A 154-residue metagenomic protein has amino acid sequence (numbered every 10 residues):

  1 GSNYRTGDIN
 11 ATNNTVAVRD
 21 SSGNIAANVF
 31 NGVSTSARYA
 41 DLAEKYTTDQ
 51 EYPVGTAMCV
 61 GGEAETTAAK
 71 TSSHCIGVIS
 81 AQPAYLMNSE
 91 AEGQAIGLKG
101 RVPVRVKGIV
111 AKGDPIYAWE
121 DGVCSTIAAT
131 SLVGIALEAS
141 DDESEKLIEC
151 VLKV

Functional and structural regions predicted by a protein language model:
G1-G32: Fibrous stalk/shaft segments of extracellular and virion attachment machinery
G23, V29-V154: Extracellular receptor-binding modules and their adjoining Ser/Thr/Gly/Asp/Asn-rich linkers
